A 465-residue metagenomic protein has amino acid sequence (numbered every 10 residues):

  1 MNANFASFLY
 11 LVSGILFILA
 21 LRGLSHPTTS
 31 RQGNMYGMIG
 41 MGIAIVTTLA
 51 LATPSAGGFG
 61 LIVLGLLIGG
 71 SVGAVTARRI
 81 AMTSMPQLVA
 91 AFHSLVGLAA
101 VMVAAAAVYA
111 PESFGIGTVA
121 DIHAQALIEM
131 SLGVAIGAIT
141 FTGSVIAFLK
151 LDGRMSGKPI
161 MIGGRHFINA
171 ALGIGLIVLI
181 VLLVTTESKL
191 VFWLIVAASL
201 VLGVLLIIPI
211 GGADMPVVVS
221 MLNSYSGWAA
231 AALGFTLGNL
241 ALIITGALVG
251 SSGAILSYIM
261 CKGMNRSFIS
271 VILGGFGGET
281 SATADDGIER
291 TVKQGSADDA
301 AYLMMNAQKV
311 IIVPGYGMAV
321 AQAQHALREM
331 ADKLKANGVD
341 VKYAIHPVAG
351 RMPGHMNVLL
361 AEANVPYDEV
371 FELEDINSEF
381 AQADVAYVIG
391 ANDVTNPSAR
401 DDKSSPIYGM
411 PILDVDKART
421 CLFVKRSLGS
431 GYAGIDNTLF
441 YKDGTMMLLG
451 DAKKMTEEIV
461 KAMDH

Functional and structural regions predicted by a protein language model:
M1-G14, L51-S71, A126-F141, E187-A198: Structural signature of hydrophobic alpha-helical transmembrane segments
L16-T29, G70-V89, S144-P159, L202-M215 (+1 more regions): C-terminal ends of transmembrane helices
R31-G40, I62-L64, S84-V96, P159-A171 (+1 more regions): Cytoplasmic-side transmembrane-helix entry/capping segments in multi-pass membrane proteins
T48-V63, V75-S84, V101-V119: Transmembrane alpha-helix boundary signature
T53, A106-A120, T185-L190, V217 (+1 more regions): Transmembrane helix-loop junctions at the membrane interface of multipass transporters and ion channels
G211, S226-S257, C261-I269: Mobile "lid/hinge" segments at catalytic clefts and subdomain interfaces of large enzymes
L248-A307: Membrane-interfacial segments at transmembrane helix termini in multi-pass membrane proteins
D286-H465: Structured cytosolic domains appended to multi-pass membrane proteins
